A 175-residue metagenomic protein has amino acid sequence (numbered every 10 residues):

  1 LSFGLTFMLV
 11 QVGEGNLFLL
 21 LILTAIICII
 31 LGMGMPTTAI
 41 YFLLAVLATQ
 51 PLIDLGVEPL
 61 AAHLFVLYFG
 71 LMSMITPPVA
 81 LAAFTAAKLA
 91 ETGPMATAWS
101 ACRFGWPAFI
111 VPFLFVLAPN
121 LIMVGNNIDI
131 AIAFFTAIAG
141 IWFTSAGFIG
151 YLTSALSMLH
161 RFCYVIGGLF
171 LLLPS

Functional and structural regions predicted by a protein language model:
L1-P174: Alpha-helical transmembrane segments of multi-pass membrane transport proteins
